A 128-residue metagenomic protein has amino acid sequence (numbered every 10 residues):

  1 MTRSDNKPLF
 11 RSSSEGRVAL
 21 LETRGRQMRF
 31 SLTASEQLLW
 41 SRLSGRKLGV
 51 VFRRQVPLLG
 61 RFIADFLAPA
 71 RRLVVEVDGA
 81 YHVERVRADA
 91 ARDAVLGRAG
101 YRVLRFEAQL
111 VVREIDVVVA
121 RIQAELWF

Functional and structural regions predicted by a protein language model:
M1-V51, W127-F128: Solvent-exposed, charged helical/coil patches that constitute nucleic-acid or partner-interaction surfaces
Q27-M28, L32, R54-W127: Basic, amphipathic alpha-helical patches used to engage nucleic acids or provide basic targeting signals, exemplified
